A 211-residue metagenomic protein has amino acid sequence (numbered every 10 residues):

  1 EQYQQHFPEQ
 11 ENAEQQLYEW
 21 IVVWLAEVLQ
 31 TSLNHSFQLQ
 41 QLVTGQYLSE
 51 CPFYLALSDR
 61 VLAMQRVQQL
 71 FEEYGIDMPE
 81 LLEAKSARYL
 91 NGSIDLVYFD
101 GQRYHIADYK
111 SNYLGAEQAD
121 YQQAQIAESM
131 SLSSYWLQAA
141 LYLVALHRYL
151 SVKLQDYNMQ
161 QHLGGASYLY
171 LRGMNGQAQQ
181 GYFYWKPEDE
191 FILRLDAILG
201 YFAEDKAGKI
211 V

Functional and structural regions predicted by a protein language model:
E1-V211: Structural signature of nuclease core domains in nucleic-acid processing machines
